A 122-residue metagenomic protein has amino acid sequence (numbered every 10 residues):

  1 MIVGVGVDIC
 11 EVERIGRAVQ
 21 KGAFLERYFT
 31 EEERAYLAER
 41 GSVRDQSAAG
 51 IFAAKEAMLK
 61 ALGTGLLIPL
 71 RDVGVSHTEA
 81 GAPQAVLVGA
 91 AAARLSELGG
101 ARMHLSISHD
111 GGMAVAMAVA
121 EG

Functional and structural regions predicted by a protein language model:
M1-G122: Core catalytic alpha/beta fold that binds nucleotide/phospho-ligands
